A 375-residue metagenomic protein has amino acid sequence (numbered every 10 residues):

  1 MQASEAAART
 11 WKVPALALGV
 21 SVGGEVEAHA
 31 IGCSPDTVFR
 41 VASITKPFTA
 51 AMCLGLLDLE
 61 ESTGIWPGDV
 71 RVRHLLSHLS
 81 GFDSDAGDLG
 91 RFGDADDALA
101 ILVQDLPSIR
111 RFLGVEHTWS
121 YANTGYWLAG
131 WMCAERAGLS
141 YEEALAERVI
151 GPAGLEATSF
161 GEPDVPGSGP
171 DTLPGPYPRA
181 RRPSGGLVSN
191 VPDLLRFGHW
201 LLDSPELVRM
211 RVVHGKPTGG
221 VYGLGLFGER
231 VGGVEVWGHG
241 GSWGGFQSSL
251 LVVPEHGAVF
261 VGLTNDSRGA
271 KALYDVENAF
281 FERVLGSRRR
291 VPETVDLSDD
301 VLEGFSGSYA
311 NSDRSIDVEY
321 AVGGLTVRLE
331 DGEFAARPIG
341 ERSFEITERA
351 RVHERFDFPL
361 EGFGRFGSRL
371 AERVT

Functional and structural regions predicted by a protein language model:
M1-A42, P107-S108: Short, conserved catalytic-motif segment at the N-terminal edge
A3-T10, W131, E135, R148 (+1 more regions): Amphipathic alpha-helical regulatory segments at dimerization interfaces that relay allosteric signals between sensory
P14, V22-A28, W66-S248, V252-P254: Short, surface-exposed loop or secondary-structure junction motifs that flank catalytic or metal-binding residues
C33-S34, S267-G269: A short acidic/small-residue loop/turn micro-motif
T45: Active-site helix of classical SDR
F48-T49: Active/ligand-binding-proximal structured segments within catalytic/core domains that scaffold catalytic residues
S249-D266, G364-S368: Short, well-ordered beta-strand elements
K271-T375: Peripheral terminal and inter-domain segments
